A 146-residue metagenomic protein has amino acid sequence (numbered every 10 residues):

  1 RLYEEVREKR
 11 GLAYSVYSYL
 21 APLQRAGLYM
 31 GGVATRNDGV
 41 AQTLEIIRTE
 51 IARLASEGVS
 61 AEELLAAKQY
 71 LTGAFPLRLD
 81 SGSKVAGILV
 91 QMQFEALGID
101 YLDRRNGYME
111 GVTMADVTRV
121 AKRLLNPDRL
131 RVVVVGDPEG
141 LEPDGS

Functional and structural regions predicted by a protein language model:
Y3-G111, P127-G136: M16 family metallopeptidases and their MPP-like homologs
T113-R119: A short, acidic, amphipathic alpha-helical segment used as a generic capping/interface helix at domain edges
V120-L124: Short proline/glycine-enriched turn/loop segments at secondary-structure junctions
G145-S146: Extracellular/periplasmic ectodomains of large secreted or surface enzymes and adhesion receptors
